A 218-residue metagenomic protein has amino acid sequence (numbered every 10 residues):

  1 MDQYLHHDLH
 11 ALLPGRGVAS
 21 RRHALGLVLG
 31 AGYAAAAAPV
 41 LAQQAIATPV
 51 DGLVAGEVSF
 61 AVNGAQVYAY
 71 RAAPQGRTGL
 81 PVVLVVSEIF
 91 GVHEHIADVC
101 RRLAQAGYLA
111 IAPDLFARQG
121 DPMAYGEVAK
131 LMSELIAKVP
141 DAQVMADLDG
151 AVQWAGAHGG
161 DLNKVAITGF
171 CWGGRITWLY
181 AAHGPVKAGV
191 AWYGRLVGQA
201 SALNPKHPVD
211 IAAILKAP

Functional and structural regions predicted by a protein language model:
M1-A19: N-terminal secretory signal peptides
V18-G26, Y33-A47: N-terminal twin-arginine translocation
Q44-Q75: N-terminal cap/lid segment of alpha/beta-hydrolase-fold proteins
G79-E88: Short beta-strand element of the alpha/beta-hydrolase
E94-P113, A117-R118: Short amphipathic alpha-helix adjacent to the substrate-entry channel of hydrolases
G126-T168: Gly/Ser-rich "nucleophile elbow"/oxyanion-hole loop immediately N-terminal to the catalytic nucleophile in hydrolases
G169-G173, T177: Gly/Ala-rich beta-loop-alpha elbow adjacent to hydrolase catalytic centers
Q199-P218: The feature captures the conserved acid-bearing segment of alpha/beta-hydrolase catalytic domains
